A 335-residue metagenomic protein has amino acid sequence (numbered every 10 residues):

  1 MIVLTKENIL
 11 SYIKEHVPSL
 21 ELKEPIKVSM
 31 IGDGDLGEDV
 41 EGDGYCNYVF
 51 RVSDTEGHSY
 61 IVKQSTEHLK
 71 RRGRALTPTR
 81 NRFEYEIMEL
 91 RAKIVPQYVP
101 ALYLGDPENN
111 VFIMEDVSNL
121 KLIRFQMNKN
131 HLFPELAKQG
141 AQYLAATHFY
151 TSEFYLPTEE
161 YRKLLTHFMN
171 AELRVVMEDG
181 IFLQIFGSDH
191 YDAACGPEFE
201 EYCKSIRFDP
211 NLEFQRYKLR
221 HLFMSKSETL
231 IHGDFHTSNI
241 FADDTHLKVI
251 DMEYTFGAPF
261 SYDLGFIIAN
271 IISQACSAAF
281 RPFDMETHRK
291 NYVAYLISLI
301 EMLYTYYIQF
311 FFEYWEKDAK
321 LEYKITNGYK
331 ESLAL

Functional and structural regions predicted by a protein language model:
M1-N110, D244-L247: Conserved NTP-binding catalytic cores of kinases and kinase-like/nucleotidyltransferase enzymes across multiple kinase
E38-D54, Y60-V62, R216-Y262: Active-site acidic catalytic loop and adjacent metal/ATP-binding pocket of ATP-dependent phosphoryl transfer enzymes
S59, S65-L69, G73-H167: Conserved ATP-binding subdomain of kinase catalytic cores across diverse folds
L69, K121-L122, I240, G257-P259 (+1 more regions): Conserved protein kinase catalytic core
R71-G73, I123-F133, V249-F256, D284-N291: Short helix/strand-bridging catalytic loops that position acidic/His residues to coordinate divalent metals and engage
E86, Y262-E316, L335: Active-site activation/catalytic loop segments of kinase-like enzymes and analogous catalytic loops in related
L122-Y143, E153-H232: ATP-dependent phospho-/nucleotidyl transfer catalytic cores
E316-L335: All-alpha amphipathic helical-bundle segments outside canonical DNA-binding/catalytic cores that form hydrophobic
